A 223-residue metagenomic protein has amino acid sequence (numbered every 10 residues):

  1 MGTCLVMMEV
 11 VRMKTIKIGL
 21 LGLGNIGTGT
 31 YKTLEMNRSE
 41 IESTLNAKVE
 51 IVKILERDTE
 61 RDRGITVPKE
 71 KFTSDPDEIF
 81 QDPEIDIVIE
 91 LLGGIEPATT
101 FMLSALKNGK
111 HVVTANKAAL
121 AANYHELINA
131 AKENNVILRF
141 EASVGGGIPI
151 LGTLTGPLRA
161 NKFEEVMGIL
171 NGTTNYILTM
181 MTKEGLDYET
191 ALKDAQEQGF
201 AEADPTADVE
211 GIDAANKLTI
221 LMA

Functional and structural regions predicted by a protein language model:
G2, E9-N108: N-terminal glycine-/serine-/threonine-rich beta1-alpha1-beta2 phosphate-ribose binding loop of Rossmann-like
L21, A160-A223: Active-site-lining helix/loop region of Rossmann-like oxidoreductase modules
Y31, G64-V67, Y124-L127, P149-G156 (+1 more regions): Short acidic, glycine/serine/threonine-rich loops at helix termini
G93-I95, S143, N171: Short glycine-rich anion-binding loops that position phosphate/pyrophosphate groups of nucleotides and phosphorylated
A98-S104, K117-V144, I148-T155: Rossmann-fold NAD(P)-binding glycine/threonine-rich loop
A105, A130-A131, A195, M222: A generic structural signal for well-ordered alpha-helical segments
L106, E126, G156, A160-G168: Membrane-embedded alpha-helical segments of inner-membrane proteins
H111-V113: A short hydrophobic/small-residue beta-strand
